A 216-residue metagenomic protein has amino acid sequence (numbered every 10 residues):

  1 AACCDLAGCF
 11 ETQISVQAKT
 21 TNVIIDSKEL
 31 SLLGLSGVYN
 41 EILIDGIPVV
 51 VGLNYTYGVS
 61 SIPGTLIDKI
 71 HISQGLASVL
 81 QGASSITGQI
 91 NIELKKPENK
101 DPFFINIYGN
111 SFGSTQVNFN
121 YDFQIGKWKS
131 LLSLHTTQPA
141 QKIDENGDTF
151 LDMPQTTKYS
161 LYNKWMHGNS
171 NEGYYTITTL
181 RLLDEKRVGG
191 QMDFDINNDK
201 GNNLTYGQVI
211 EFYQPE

Functional and structural regions predicted by a protein language model:
A1, D5, S27, Y57 (+6 more regions): Transmembrane beta-barrel architecture of outer-membrane proteins
L6-C9, K28-S31, G58-P63, I72 (+3 more regions): N-terminal periplasmic accessory domains that precede and gate Gram-negative outer-membrane beta-barrel machines
A7-V51: Extracytoplasmic beta-strand/coil segments of soluble accessory domains associated with Gram-negative outer-membrane
K19, A77-Q81, N106-Y108, F150-D152 (+1 more regions): Outer-membrane beta-barrel domain signature
E29, I47-Q74, L161: Short acidic/polar hinge/loop motifs at secondary-structure boundaries that mediate gating or recognition
G37, V49, K95, N110-F112 (+3 more regions): Structural signature of outer-membrane beta-barrel domains
D101-G109, V117-F123, W128-T136, Y159-N169 (+2 more regions): Membrane-embedded beta-strands that build the outer-membrane beta-barrel scaffold
P139-S160, M166-E216: Flexible loop and strand-edge segments within Gram-negative outer membrane beta-barrel domains
